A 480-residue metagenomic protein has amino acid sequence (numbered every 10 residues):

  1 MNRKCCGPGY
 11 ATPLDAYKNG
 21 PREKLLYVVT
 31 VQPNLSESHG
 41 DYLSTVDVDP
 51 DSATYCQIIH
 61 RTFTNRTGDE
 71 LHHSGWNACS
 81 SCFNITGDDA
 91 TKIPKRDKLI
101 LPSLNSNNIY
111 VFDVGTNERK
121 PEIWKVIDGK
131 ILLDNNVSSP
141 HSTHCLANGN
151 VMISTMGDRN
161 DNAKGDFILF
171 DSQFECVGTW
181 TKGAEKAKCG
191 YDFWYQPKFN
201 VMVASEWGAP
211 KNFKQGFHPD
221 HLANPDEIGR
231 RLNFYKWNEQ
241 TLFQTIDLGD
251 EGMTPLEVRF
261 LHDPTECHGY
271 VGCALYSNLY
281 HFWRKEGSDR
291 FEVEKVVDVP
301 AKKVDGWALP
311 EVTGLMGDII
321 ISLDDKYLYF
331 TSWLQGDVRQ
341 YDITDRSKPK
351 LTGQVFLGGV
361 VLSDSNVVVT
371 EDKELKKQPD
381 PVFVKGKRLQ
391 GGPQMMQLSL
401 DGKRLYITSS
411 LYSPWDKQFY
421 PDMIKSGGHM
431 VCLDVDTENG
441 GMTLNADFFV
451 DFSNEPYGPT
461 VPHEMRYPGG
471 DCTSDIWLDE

Functional and structural regions predicted by a protein language model:
N2-C6, D15-K95, I100-D128, N162-A163 (+1 more regions): Beta-propeller domains
N2-R22, E70-K95, N136-N148, W194-N200 (+5 more regions): Structural signature of eukaryotic scaffold interfaces centered on beta-propeller domains
D15-P21, V28-S38, N84-P102, I153-A163 (+3 more regions): Short, conserved, GDST-rich strand-edge loop motifs in beta-rich repeat architectures
T45-T54, V111-P121, Q173-F174, F234-T241 (+5 more regions): Short loop/turn segments immediately following beta-strands, especially the blade-tip and inter-blade linker loops
Q57-A78, W124-N136, W180-K188, L242-G252 (+3 more regions): Surface-exposed loop and turn segments in beta-propeller and other repeat-based domains that flank or scaffold
V114-P197: Asp-box/WD-like beta-propeller blade repeats and closely related beta-sheet repeat scaffolds
G183-S347: Beta-propeller domains
E266-K285, L309-M423: Loop/turn-rich, solvent-exposed surfaces of beta-rich toroidal or solenoidal domains
